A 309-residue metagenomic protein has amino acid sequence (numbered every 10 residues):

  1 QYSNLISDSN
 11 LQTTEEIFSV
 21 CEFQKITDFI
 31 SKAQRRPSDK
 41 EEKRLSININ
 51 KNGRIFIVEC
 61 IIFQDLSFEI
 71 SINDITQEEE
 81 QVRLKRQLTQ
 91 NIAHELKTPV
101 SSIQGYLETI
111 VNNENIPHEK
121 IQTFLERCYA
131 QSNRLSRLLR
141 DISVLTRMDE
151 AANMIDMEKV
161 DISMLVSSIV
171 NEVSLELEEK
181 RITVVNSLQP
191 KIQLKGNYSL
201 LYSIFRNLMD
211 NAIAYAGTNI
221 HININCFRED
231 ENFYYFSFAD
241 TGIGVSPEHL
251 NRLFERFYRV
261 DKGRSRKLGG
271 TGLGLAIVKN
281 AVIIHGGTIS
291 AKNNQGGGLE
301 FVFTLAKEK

Functional and structural regions predicted by a protein language model:
T13-Q77: PAS-family sensory/regulatory modules and their coupling/dimerization elements
A130-L135: Short alpha-helical segment of the dimerization/phosphotransfer core of two-component systems
E150-I155, Q193-G196, L200: Conserved micro-motifs of the catalytic ATP-binding
D156-K159, E178, T183-I192: Conserved catalytic submotifs in the C-terminal HATPase_c
A212-I213: Short helix-loop "hinge" at the ATP-lid/N-box region of the Bergerat-fold HATPase_c
T218, G286-G287: Conserved glycine-rich
V245-R259: Short conserved segment of the HATPase_c
